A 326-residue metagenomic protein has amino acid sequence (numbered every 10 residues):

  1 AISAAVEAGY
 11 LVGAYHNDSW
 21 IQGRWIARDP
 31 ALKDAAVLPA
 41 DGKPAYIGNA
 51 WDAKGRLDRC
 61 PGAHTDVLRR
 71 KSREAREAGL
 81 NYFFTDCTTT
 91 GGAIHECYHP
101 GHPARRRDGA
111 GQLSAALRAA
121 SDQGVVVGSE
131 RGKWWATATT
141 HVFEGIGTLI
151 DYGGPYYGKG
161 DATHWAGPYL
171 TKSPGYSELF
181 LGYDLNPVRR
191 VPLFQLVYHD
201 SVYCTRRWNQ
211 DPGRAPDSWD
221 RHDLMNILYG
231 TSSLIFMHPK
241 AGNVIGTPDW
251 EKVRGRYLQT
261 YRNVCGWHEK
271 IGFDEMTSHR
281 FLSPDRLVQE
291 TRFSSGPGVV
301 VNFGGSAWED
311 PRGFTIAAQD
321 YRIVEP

Functional and structural regions predicted by a protein language model:
A1-A36, D66-V67, R107-R118, S129 (+1 more regions): Aromatic- and glycine-enriched glycan-recognition loops and surfaces that form the carbohydrate-binding subsites
A14-E74, G160-Y169: Active-site-adjacent "subsite" loops/lids of carbohydrate-active enzymes
G55-F83, C87-P326: Active-site-proximal substrate-binding groove within the catalytic cores of carbohydrate-active enzymes
